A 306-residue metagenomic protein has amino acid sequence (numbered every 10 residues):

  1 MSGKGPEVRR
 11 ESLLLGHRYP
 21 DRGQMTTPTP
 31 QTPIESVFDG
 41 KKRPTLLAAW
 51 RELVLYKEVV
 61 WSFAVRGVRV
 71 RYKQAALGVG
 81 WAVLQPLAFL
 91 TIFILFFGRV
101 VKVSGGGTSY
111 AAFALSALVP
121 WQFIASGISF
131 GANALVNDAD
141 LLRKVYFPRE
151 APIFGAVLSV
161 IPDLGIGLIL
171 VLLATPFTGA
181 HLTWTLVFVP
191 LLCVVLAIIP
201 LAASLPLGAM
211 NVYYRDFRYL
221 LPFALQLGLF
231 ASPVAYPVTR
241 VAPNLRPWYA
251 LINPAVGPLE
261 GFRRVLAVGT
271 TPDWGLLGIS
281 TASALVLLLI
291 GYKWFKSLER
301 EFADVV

Functional and structural regions predicted by a protein language model:
E7-E11, D21: Acidic, Ala/Val/Gly-enriched low-complexity intrinsically disordered segments
G16-V306: Hydrophobic transmembrane alpha-helices and immediately adjacent juxtamembrane helices of multi-pass inner-membrane
